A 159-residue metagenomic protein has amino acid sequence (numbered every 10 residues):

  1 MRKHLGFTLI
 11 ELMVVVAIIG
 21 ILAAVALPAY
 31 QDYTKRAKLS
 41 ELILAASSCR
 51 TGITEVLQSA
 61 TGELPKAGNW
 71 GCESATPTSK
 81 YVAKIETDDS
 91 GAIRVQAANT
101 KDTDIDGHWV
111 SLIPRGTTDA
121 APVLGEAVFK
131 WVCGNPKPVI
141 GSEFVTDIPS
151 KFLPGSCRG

Functional and structural regions predicted by a protein language model:
M1-E41, A45, C49: N-terminal single-pass transmembrane signal-anchor helix
D32-E73: Conserved hydrophobic/amphipathic alpha-helical signal-anchor segments
Q58-G159: Periplasmic/extracellular, small/polar-rich flexible segments of pilin-like filament-forming proteins
